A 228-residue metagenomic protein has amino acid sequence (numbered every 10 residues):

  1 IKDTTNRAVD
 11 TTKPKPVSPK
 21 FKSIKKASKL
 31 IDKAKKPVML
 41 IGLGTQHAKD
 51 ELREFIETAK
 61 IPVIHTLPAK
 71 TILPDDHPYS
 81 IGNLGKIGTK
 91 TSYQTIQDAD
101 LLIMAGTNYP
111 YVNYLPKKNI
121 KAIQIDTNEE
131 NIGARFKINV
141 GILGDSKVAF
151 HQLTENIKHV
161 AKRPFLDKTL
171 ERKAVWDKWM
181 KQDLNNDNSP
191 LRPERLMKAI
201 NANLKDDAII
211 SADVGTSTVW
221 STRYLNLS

Functional and structural regions predicted by a protein language model:
I1-I31: Conformationally flexible catalytic loops at phosphate/diphosphate-handling active centers
K2-P14, P74-D76, K173-L184, S228: Gly-rich Lys/Arg/Thr-decorated short loops/hinges at beta-loop-alpha junctions or inter-strand turns that position
K15, A69-T169: Glycine-rich, acidic loop regions that bind phosphate or pyrophosphate groups
I24-P37, F55, I96-A99, A199-A208: Glycine-rich phosphate/diphosphate-binding loops that line cofactor/substrate pockets in enzymes
K35-A48, I56, S211: Glycine-rich phosphate/diphosphate-binding loops and the adjacent beta-loop-alpha structural elements that coordinate
H47-P68, A208: Redox- and metal-dependent alpha/beta enzyme cores, enriched for Fe-S-associated oxidoreductases and cofactor-handling
K173-S228: Active-site diphosphate/adenylate-binding microenvironment
